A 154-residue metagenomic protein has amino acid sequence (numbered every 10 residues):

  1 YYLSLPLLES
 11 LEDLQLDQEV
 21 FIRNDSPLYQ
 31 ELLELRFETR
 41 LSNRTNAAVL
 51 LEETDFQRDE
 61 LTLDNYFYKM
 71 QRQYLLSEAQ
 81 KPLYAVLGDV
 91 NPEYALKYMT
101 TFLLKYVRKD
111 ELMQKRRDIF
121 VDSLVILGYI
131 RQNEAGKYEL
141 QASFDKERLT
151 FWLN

Functional and structural regions predicted by a protein language model:
Y1-N154: Non-catalytic recognition/regulatory regions in large multidomain proteins
